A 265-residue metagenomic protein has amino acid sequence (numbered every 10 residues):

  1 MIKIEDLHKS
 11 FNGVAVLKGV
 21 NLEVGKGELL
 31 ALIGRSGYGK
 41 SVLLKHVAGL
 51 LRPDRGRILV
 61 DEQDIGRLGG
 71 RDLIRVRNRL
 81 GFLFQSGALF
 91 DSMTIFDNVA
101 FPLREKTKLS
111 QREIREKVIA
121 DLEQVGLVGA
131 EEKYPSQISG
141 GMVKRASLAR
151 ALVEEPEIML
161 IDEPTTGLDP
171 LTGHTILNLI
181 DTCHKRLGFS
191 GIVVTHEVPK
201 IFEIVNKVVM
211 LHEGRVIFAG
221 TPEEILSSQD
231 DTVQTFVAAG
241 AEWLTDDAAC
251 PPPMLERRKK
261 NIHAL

Functional and structural regions predicted by a protein language model:
A48: Helix-to-loop junction immediately C-terminal to a conserved catalytic motif
Q63-D64, Q111-G129: Conserved ABC ATPase "signature" region
Y134-I138, M142: Conserved ABC ATPase signature
V153-E157: A short, proline-enriched helix->beta-strand linker immediately N-terminal to the Walker B motif in ABC-type P-loop
M159-D162: Catalytic Walker B motif of ABC-type/P-loop ATPase nucleotide-binding domains
P170-T172: Helix N-cap at the start of a conserved alpha-helix in ABC-type nucleotide-binding domains
